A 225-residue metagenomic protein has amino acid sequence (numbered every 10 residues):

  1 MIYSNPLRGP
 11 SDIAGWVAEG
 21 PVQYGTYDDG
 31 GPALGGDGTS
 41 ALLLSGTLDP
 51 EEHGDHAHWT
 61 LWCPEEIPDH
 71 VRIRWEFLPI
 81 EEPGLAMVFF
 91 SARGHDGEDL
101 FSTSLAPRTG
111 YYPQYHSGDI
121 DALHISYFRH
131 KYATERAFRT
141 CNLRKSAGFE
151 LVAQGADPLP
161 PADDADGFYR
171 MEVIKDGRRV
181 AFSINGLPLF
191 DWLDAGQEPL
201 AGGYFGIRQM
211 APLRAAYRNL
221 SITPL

Functional and structural regions predicted by a protein language model:
M1-L225: Extracellular glycan-recognition regions
